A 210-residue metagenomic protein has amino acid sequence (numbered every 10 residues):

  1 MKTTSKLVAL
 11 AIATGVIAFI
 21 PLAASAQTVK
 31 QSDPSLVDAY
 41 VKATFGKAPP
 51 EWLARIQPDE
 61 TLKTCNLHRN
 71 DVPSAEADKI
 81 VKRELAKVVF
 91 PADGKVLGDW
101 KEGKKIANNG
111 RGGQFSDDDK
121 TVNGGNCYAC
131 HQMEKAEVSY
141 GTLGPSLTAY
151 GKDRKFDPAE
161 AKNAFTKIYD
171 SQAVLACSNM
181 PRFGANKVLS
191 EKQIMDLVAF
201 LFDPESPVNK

Functional and structural regions predicted by a protein language model:
M1-I12: Bacterial N-terminal signal peptides that target proteins for export
T3, I17-G113, K167, F200-K210: Post-cleavage N-terminal segment of exported redox proteins
A13, K79-V81, T142-L143: A short alpha-helix capping/helix-coil boundary motif
L36, A43, G98-E102, Y128-A129 (+2 more regions): Extracytoplasmic electron-transfer domains, predominantly the class I c-type cytochrome c fold
P91-A92, S116, F183-N186: Generic anion/oxyanion-binding catalytic loop in active/binding sites
G113-S116, A136-Y140, P207: Secretory-pathway/luminal and periplasmic proteins that interact with or process carbohydrate-rich
F115-G125: Local sequence-structure signature of Cys/Sec-based thiol-disulfide redox active-site neighborhoods
